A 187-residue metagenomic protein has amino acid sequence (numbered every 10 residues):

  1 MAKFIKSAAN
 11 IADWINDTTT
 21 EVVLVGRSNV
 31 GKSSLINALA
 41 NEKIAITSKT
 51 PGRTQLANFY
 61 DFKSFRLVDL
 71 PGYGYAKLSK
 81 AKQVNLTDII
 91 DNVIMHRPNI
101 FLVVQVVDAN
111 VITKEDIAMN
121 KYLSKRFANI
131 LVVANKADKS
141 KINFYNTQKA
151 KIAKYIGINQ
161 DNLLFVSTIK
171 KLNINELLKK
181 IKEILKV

Functional and structural regions predicted by a protein language model:
M1-Y75: Conserved G1/Walker A P-loop phosphate-binding module
A2-A12, K139-V187: Canonical P-loop GTPase G-domain recognition
A12, K43-I44, Y75-L78, K114 (+2 more regions): Conserved protein kinase catalytic core
R53, G72-Y75, N110-I112, A137-K141 (+1 more regions): Conserved nucleotide-binding/hydrolysis micro-motifs of P-loop NTPases
L56, K82, L86, E115 (+3 more regions): Helical mechanochemical/support elements of P-loop NTPase systems and associated helical scaffolds
K63-I100: Conserved nucleotide-sensing/catalytic segment adjacent to the nucleotide-binding pocket in NTP-handling enzymes
N92-D161: Conserved C-terminal guanine-recognition region of P-loop GTPase G domains, centered on the G4
